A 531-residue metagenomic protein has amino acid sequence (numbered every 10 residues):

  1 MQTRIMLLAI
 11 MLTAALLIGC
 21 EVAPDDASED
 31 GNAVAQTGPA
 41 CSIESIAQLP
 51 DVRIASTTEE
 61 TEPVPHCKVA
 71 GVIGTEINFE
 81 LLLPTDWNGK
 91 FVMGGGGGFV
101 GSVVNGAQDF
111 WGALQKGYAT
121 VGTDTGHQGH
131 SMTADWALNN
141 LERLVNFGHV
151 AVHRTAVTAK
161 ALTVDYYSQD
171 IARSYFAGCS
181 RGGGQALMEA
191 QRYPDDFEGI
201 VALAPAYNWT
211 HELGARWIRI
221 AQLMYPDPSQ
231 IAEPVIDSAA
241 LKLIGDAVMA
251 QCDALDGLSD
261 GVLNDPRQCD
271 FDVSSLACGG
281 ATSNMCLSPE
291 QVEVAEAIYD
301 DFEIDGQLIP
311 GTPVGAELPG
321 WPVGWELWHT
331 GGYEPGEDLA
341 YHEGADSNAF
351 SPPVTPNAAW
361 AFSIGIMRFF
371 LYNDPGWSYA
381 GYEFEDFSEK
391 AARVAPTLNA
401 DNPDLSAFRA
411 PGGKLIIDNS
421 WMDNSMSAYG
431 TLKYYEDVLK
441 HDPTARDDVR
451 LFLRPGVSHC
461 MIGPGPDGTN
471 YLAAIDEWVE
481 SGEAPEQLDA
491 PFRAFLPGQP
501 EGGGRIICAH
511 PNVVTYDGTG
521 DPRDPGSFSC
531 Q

Functional and structural regions predicted by a protein language model:
L16-G19: C-terminal motif of bacterial Sec signal peptides marking the signal peptidase cleavage site
V22-K90, V100-Q108, G245, L258-S259 (+5 more regions): Catalytic-loop region of hydrolases
E80-L82, V103-D109, S131-D135, A186-R192 (+7 more regions): Short, solvent-exposed loop/turn and secondary-structure capping segments
G98-S168, G214-A215, Q222, N373-T397 (+1 more regions): Cap/lid segment of the alpha/beta-hydrolase catalytic domain
G178-G182, A186: Gly/Ala-rich beta-loop-alpha elbow adjacent to hydrolase catalytic centers
E189-A190, D195-E303: A catalytic-pocket lid/entrance helix-loop region that shapes and gates access to the active site across common
I417-N419: Short beta-strand/loop motif that positions the catalytic acidic residue of the alpha/beta-hydrolase fold
V449-I462, F495: Histidine-bearing beta->alpha loop at or near hydrolase active sites
